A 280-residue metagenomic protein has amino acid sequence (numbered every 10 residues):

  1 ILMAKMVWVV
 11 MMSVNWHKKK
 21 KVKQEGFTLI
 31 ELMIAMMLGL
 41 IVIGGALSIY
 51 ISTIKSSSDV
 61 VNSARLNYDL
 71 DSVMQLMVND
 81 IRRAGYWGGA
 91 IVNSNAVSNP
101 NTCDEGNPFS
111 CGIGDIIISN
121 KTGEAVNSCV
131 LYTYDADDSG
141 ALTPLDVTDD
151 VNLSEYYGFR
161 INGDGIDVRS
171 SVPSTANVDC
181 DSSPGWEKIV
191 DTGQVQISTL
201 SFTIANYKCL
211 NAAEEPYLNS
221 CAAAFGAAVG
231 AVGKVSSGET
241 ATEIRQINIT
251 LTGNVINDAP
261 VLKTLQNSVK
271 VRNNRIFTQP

Functional and structural regions predicted by a protein language model:
I1-M12: N-terminal amphipathic/basic-hydrophobic helices that include classical n-h-c signal peptides and signal-anchor
S13-G88, P280: Aliphatic-rich helix starts adjacent to a transmembrane/signal segment
V14, D179-P280: Short linear sequence signals and composition-biased patches located at protein termini or domain-edge surfaces
W87-N93, N99-N101: Short amphipathic secondary-structure patches
D104-G226: Type IV pilin-like appendage domain
